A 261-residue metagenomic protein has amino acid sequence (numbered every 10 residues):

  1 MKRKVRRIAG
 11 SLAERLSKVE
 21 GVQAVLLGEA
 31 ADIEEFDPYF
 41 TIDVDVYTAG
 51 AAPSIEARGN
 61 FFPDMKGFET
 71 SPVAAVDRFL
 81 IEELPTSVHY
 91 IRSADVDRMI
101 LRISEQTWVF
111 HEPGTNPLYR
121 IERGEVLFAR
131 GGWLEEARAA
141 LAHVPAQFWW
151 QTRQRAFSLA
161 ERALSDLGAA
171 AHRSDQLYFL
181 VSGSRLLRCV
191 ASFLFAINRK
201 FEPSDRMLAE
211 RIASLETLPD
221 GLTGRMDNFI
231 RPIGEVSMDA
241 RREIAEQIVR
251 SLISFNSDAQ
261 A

Functional and structural regions predicted by a protein language model:
M1, R7, D64-A171: Conserved NTP/Mg2+-binding pocket subregion across the NTase superfamily
M1-L26: Helical scaffold of the NTase/Pol beta-like nucleotidyltransferase catalytic core
E14-L16, D32-E35, P117: Short, flexible, glycine/charge-rich loop motifs used to bind or transfer phosphoryl groups or to couple energy/partner
V19-E34, G124-W133, R173: Short N-terminal helix-initiation segments at or just after the protein's N-terminus
L26-D64, A75-I91: Catalytic metal-binding acidic patch
D32, S93-A94, F201-E202: Short, solvent-exposed loop/turn segments at secondary-structure junctions
D37-F40, M99-R102, R206-L208: Short aromatic-enriched loop/helix-cap "lid" or pocket-rim segments at secondary-structure transitions that line
G132-A261: Conserved nucleotidyltransferase catalytic core and NTase-mimicking acidic/glycine-rich helix/loop elements in nucleic
